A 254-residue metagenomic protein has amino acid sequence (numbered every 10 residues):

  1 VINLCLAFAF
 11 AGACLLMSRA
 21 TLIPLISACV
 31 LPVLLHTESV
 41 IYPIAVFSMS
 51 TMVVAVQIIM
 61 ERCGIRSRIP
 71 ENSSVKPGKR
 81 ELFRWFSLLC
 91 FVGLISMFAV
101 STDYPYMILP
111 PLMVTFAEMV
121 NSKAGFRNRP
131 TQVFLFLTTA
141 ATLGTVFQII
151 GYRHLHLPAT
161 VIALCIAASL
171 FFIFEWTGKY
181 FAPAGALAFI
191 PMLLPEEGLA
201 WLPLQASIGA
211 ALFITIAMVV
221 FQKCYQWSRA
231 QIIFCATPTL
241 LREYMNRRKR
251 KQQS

Functional and structural regions predicted by a protein language model:
I2-C5, L35-A168, F172-I173, T177 (+1 more regions): Alpha-helical transmembrane segments and their membrane-interface boundaries that form or gate the permeation pathway
I2-R19, A28-S39: A generic, well-ordered mixed alpha/beta core segment in the N-terminal half of proteins
G12, L31, T115, S169-F171 (+1 more regions): Short, flexible coil/linker segments at or flanking structured domains
C14-L25, A124-Q132, I173-A184: Membrane-helix interface "capping/anchor" motifs
L25-P32, L135-T138, A184-M192: Central hydrophobic cores of alpha-helical transmembrane segments in multi-pass integral membrane proteins
